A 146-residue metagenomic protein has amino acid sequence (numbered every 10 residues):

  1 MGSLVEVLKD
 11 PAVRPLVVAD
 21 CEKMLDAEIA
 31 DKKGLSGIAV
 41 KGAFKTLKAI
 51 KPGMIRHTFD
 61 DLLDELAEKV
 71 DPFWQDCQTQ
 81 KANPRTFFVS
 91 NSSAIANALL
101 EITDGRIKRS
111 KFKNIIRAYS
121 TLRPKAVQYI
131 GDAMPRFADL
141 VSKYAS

Functional and structural regions predicted by a protein language model:
M1-S93, N97, I102, S120 (+1 more regions): Hydrophobic membrane-targeting and insertion signals
A98-A145: Amphipathic alpha-helical binding modules
